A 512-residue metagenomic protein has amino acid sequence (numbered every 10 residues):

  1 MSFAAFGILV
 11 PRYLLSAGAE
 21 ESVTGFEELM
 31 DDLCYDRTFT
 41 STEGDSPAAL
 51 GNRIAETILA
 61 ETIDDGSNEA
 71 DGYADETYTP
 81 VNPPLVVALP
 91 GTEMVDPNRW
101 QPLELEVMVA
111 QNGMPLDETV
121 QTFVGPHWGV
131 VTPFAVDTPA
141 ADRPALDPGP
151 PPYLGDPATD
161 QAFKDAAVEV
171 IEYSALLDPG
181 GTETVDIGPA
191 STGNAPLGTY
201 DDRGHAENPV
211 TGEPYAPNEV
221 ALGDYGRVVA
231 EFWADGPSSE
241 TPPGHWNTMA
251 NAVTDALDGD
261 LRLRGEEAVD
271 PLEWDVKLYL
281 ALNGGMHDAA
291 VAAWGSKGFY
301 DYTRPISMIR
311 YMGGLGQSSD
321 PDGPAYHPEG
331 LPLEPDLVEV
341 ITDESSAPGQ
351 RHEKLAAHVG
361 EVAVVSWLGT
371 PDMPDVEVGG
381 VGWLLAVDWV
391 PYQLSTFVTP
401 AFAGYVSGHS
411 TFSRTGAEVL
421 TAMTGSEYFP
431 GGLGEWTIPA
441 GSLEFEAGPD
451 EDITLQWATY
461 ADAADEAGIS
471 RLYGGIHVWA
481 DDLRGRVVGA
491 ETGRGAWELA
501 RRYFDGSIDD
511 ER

Functional and structural regions predicted by a protein language model:
M1-R512: Acidic/polar surface patches and capping/hinge elements
